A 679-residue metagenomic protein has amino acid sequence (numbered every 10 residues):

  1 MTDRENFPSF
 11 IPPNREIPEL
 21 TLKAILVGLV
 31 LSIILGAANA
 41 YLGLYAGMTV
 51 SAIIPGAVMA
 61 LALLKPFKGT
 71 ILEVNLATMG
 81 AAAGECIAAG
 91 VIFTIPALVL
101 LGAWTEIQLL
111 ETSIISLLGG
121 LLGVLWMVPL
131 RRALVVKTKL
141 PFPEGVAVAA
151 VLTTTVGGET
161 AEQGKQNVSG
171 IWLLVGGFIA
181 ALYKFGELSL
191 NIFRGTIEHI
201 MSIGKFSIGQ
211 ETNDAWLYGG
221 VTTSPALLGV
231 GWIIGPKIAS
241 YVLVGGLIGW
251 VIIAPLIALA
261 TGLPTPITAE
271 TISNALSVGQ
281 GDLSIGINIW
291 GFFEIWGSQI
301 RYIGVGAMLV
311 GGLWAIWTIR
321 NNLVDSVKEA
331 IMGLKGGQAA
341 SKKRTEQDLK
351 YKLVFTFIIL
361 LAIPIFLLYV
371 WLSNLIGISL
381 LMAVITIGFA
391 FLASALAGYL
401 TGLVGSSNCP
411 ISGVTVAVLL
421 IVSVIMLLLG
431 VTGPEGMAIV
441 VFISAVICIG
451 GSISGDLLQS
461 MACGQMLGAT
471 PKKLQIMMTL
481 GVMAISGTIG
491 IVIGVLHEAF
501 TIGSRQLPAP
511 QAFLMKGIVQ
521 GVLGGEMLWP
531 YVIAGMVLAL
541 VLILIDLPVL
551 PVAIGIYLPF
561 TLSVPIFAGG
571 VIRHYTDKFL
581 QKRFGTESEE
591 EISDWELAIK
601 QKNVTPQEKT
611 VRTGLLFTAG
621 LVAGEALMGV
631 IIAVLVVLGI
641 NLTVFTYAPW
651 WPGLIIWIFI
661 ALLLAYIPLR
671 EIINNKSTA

Functional and structural regions predicted by a protein language model:
M1-A679: Alpha-helical multipass membrane-protein architecture
